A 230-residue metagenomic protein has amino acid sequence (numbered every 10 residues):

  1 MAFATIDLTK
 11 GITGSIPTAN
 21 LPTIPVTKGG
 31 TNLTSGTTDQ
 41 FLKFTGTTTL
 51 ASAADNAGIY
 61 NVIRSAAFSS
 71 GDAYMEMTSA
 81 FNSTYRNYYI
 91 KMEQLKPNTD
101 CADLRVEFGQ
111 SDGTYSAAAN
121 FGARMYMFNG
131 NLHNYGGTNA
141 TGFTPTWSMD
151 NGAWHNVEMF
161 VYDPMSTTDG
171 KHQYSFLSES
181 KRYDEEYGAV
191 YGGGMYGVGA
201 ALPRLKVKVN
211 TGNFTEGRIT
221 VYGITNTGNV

Functional and structural regions predicted by a protein language model:
M1-S15, T227-V230: Short, intrinsically disordered N-terminal pre-domain segments
F3, T48, A54-V230: Surface-exposed molecular-recognition determinants
D7, T13, P17, P22-P25 (+2 more regions): Extracellular beta-strand solenoid repeats
P17-P22, T48-A54: Short, disulfide-bonded extracellular cysteine-rich repeat modules
V26-T31: Alpha-helix capping/hinge segments and adjacent helical runs
N32, F41-F44: Small-residue hinge/turn detector
